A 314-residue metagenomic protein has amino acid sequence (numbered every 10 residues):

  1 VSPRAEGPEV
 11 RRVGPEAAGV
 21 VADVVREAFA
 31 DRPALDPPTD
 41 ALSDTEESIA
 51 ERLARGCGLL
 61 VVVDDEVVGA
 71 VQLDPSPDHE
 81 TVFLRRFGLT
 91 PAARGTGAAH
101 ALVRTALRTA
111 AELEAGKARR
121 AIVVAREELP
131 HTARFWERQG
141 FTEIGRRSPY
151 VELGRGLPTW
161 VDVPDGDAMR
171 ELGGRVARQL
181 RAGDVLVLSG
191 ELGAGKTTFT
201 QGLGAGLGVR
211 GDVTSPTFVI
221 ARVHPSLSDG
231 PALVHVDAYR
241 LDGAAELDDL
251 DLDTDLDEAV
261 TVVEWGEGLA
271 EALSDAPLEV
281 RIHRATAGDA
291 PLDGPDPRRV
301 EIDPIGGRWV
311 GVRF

Functional and structural regions predicted by a protein language model:
G7-D23: A short beta-loop-alpha structural element at the N-terminal edge of CoA-dependent acyl/N-acetyltransferase catalytic
R26-S48: Conserved GNAT-fold acetyl-CoA-binding loop/helix
L60, E66-P75, T81-G88: Conserved beta-strand in the GNAT
F87-G95, A125-R126: A short, internal acetyl-CoA/4′-phosphopantetheine-binding micro-motif in the GNAT/acyltransferase core
A101-R120: Conserved acyl-CoA
I122-T132: Conserved beta-strand-loop-alpha-helix junction that forms the acyl-donor binding cleft
V223-E267: Conserved nucleotide-sensing/catalytic segment adjacent to the nucleotide-binding pocket in NTP-handling enzymes
A245, D253-F314: Short phosphate-coordinating micro-motif centered on Lys-Gly-acidic
